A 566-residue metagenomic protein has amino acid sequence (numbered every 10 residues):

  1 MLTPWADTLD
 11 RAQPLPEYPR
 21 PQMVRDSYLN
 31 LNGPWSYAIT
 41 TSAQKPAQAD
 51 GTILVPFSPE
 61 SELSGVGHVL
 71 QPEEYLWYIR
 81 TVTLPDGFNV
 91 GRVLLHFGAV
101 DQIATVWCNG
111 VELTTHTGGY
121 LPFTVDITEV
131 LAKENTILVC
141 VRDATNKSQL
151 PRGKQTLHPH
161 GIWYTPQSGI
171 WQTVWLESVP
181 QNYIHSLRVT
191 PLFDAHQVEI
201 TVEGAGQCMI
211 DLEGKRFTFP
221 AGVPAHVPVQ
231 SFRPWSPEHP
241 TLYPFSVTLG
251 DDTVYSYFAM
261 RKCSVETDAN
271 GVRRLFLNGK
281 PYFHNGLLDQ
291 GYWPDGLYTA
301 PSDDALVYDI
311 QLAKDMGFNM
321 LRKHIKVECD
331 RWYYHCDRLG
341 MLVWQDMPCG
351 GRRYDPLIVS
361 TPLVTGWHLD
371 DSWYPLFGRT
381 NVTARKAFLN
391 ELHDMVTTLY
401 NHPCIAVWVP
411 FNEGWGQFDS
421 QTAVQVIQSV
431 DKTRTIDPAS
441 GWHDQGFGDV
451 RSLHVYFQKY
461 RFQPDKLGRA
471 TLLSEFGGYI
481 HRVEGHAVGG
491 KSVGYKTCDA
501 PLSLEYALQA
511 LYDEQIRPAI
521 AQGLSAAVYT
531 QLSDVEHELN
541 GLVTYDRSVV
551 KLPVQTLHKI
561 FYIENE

Functional and structural regions predicted by a protein language model:
M1-Y28: N-terminal pre-domain segments of enzymes
W35, G110, V174, Y243 (+8 more regions): Conserved, mostly hydrophobic/aromatic
S36-T41, H68-Y183, A205, F217 (+3 more regions): Accessory beta-strand-rich segments of carbohydrate-active enzymes
W107-L113, D211-G214, G250-D251, N278-G279: Short strand-turn-strand beta-turns centered on an Asx-Gly dipeptide
E129-E134, E203-D268: Extended acidic/polar, glycine-enriched regions that form or flank non-catalytic beta-rich accessory modules
S178-A205, A269-R274, Y562-E566: Surface beta-strand/loop "capping" patches
L187-P191, P234, T248-A313, Y562-I563: N-terminal carbohydrate-binding accessory modules
E199-T201, M320-F561: Substrate-binding/catalytic cleft of secreted carbohydrate-active enzymes, primarily glycoside hydrolases
